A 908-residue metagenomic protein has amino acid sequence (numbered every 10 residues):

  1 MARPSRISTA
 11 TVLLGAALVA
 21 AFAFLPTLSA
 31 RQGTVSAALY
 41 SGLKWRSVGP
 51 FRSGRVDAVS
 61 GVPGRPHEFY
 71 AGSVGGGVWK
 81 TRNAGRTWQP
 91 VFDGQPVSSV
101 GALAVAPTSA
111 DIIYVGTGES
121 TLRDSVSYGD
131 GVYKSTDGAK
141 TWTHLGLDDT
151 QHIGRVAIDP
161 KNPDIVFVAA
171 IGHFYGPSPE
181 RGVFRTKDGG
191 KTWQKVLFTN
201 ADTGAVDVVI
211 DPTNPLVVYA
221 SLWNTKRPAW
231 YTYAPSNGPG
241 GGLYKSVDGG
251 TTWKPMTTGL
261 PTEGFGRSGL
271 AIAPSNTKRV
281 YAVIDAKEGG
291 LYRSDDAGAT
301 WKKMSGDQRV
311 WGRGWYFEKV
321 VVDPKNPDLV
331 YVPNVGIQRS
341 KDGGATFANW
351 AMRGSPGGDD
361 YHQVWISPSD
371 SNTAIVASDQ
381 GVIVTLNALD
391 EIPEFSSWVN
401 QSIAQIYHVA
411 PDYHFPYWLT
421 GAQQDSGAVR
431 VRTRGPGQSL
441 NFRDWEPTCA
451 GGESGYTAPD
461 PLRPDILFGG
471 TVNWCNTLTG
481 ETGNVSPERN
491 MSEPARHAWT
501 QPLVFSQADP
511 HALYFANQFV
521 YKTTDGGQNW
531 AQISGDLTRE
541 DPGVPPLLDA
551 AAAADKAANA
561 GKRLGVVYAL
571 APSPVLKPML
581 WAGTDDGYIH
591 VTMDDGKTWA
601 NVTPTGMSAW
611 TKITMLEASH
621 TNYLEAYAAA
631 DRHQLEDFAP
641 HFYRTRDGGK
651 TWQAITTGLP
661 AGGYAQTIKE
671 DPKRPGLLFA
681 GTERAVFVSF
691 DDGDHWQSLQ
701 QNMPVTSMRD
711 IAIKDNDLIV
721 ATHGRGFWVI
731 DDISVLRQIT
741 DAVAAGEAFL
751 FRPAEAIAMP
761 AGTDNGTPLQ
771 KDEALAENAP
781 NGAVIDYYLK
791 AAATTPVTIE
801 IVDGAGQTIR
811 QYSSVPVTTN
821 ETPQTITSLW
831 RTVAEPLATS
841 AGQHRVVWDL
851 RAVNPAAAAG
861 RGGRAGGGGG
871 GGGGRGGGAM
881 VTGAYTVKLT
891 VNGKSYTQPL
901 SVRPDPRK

Functional and structural regions predicted by a protein language model:
T11-T27: Bacterial N-terminal signal peptides
F22, S29-A774, P780-A783, V817 (+1 more regions): Beta-propeller blade termini and top-face loops
A30-Q32, E777, I826-R831, A857-G877: Disordered, low-complexity segments in secreted/periplasmic proteins that are enriched in proline
N473-C475, I785-D786, A793-Y812, A884-K888: Beta-strand-rich binding/interaction modules
A516, L829, E835-V846, G876-A884 (+1 more regions): A glycine-anchored, Pro-Gly-centered beta-turn/N-cap motif
T763-T798, V802, Q843-V847: Contiguous beta-strand segments within globular domains
V815, P899-R907: Short beta-strand edge segments in extracellular beta-sheet folds
V853-A858, T890-Q898: Short acidic/polar inter-strand loop motif in beta-rich domains
